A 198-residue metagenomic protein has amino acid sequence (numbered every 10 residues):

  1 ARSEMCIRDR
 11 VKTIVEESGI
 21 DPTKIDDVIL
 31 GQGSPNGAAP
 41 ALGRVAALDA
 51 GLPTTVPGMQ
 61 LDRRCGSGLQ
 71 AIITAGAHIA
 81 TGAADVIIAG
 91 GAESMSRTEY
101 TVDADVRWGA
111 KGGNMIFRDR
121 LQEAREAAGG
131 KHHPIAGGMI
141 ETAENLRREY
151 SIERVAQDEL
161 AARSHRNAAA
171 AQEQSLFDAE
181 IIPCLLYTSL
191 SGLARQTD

Functional and structural regions predicted by a protein language model:
R2-E4, R8-G33, G37-A38, L42-A46 (+6 more regions): Conserved active-site "lid/cap" helical segment
R2-E4, R8-K12, S34-P35, M59-I73 (+4 more regions): Active-site pocket-shaping loop/turn-to-helix segments
R8, E17, V155-L190, R195: N-terminal extracellular/periplasmic Venus flytrap/periplasmic-binding protein-like
Q32-I87, Q122, H133-M139: Conserved catalytic cysteine-centered active-site region of acyl-thioester-dependent Claisen-condensing enzymes
R63-E93, R147-Q174: Active-site-proximal alpha-helical scaffold in enzymes
V86-L146: Flexible glycine-/small-residue-enriched beta->alpha junction loops that bind anionic phosphate/pyrophosphate groups
